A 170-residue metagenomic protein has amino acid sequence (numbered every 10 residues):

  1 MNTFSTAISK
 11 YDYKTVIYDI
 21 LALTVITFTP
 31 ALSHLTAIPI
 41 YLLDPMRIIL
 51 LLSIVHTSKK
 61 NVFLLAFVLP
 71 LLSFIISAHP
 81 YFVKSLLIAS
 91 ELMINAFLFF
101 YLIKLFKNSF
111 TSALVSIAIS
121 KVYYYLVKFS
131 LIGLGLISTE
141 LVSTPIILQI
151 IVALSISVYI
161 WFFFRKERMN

Functional and structural regions predicted by a protein language model:
M1-T27, L65, L86-F129: Short helix-perturbing small/polar motifs within transmembrane alpha-helices
N2-H56, K60-N61: Hydrophobic transmembrane alpha-helices
I26-L42, L69-F99, K128-L136: Interfacial aromatic-anchored transmembrane helix boundaries in multi-pass membrane proteins
I48-L51, F74, A96, Y124-Y125 (+1 more regions): Hydrophobic transmembrane alpha-helices of multi-pass small-molecule transporters
L50, K60-V68, Y159: A generic structured-segment signal
Y81-L86, Y101-N170: Membrane-embedded alpha-helical hairpins and interfacial helices in multi-pass inner-membrane proteins
